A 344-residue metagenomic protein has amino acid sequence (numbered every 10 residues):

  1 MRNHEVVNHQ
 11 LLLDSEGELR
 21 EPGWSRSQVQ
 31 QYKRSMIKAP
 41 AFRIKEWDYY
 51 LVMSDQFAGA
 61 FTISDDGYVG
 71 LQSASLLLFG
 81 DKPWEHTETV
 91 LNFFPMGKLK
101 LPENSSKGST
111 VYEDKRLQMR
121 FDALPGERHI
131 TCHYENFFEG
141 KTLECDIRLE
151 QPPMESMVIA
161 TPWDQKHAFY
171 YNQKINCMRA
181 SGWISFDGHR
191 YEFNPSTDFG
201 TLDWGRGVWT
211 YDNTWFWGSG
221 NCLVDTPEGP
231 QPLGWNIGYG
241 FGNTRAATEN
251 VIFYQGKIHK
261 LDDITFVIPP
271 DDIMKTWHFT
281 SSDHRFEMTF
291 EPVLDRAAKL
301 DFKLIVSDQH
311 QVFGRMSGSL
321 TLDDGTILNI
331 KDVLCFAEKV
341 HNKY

Functional and structural regions predicted by a protein language model:
M1-Y344: Structured soluble/peripheral alpha/beta segments that form catalytic or ligand/cofactor-binding pockets
